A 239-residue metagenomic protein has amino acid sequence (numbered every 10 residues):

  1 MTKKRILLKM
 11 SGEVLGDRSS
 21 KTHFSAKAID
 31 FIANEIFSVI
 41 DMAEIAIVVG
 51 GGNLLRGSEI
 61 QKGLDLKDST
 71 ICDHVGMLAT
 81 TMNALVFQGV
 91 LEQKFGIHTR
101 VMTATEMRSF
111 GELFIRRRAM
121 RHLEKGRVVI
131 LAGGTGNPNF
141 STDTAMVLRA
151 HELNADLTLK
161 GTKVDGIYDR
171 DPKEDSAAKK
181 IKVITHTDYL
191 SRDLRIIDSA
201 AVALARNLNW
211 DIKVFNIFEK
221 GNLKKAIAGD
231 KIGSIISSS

Functional and structural regions predicted by a protein language model:
M1-S239: C-terminal catalytic "cap/lid" subdomain
